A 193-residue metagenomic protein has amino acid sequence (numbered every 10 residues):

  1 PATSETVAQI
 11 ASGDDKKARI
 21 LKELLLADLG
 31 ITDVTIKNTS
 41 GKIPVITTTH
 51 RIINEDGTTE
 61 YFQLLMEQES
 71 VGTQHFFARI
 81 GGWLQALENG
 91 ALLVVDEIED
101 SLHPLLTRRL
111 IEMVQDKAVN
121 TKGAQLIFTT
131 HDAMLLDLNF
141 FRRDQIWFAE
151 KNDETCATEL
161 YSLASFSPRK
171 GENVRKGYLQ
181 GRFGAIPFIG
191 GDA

Functional and structural regions predicted by a protein language model:
P1-G82, E88: Phosphate-coordinating catalytic segments in nucleotide- and nucleic-acid-processing enzymes
S40, T47-I52, D56, R108-A193: C-terminal lobe/lid and adjacent interdomain/linker elements of RecA-like ASCE P-loop ATPase modules
L84-Q85, D116: Surface-exposed charged/polar residues within alpha-helices that form helix-capping/stabilizing sites and interaction
L92-L93: Hydrophobic "anchor" residues on beta-strands that sit immediately upstream of conserved functional sites
D96-I98: Walker B catalytic acidic pair
D100-P104: Conserved D-loop-proximal element of ABC-family nucleotide-binding domains
